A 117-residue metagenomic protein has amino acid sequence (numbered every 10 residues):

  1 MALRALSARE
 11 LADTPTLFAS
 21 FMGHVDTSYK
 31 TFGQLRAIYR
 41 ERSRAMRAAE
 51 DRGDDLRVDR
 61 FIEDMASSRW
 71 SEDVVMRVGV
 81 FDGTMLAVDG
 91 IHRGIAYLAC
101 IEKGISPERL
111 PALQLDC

Functional and structural regions predicted by a protein language model:
L3-R9, L17-V88, I95-L98: Short alpha-helix boundary/capping and kink motifs at helix termini
I91-E108: Short active-site loop/helix that positions an aromatic residue
P107-C117: Charge-dense polyanion-binding interfaces
